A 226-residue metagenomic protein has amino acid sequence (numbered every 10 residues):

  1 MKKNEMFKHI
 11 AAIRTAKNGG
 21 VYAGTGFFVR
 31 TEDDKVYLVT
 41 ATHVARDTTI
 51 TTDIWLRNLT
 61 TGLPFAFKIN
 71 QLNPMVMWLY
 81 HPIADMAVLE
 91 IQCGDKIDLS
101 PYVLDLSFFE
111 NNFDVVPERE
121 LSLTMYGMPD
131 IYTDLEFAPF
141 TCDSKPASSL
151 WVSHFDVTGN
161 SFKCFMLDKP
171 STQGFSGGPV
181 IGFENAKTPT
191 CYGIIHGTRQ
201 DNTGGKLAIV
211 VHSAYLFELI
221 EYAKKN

Functional and structural regions predicted by a protein language model:
K2-I69, Q92-G94, F113-D114, S149-H154 (+3 more regions): Catalytic histidine site
A16-K17, E90-K96, D105-F113, D168-S171: A structural micro-motif recognizing beta-strand termini and the immediately following turn/loop segments
G19-A23, E136-S144: Short coil-to-beta-strand transition motifs
T61-S107: Hydrophobic alpha-helical segments and helix pairs
L106-F137: Short glycine/Trp-rich loop-beta-loop segment that forms part of the substrate-binding cleft
L135-A138, L150-F162: Gly/Ser-enriched beta-turn/beta-hairpin loop segments
C164, D168-I195: Catalytic nucleophile loop of clan PA
A186-N226: Long hydrophobic alpha-helical segments typical of transmembrane helices together with their membrane-interfacial
